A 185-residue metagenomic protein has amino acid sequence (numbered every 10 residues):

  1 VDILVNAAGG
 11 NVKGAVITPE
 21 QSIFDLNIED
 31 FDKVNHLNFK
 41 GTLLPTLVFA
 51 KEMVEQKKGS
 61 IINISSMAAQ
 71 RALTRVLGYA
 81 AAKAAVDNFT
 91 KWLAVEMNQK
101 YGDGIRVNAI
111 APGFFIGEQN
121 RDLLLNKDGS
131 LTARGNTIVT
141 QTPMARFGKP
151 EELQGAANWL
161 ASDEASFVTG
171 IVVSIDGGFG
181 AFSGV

Functional and structural regions predicted by a protein language model:
D2, G10, F24-L43, K58 (+3 more regions): Catalytic Tyr-X3-Lys loop
N11-D32, E55, R75-G78: Conserved mid-core segment of classical short-chain dehydrogenase/reductases
T18-Q21, K100-Y101, F114-Q141, F182-V185: A glycine/serine/threonine-rich, flexible loop-to-helix segment that serves as the NAD(P) cofactor-binding "lid"
K33-E55, A69, A94-Q99, S162: Amphipathic alpha-helical dimer-interface segment in Rossmann-like NAD(P)H-dependent oxidoreductases
T46, A82, T90: Active-site helix of classical SDR
S66: Residue(s) in the substrate-gating loop at a strand-loop-helix junction that position the organic substrate next
R71, A157-N158, T169-V185: Short C-terminal tail/terminal secondary-structure segment of NAD(P)H-dependent dehydrogenase/reductase domains
Y101, R106, V168-G170: Short, small/polar-rich loop/turn modules that mediate ligand/substrate recognition or access, typified
